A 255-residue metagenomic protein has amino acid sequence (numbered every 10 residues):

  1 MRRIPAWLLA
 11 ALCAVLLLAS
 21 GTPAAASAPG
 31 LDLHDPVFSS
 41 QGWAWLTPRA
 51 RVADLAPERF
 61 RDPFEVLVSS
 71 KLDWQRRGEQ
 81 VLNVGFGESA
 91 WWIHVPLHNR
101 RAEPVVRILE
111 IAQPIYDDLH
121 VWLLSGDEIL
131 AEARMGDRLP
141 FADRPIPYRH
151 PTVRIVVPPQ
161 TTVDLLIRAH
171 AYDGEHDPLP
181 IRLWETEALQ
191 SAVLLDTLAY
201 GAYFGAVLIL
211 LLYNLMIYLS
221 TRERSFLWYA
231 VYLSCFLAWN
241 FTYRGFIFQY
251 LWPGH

Functional and structural regions predicted by a protein language model:
M1-A10: Bacterial N-terminal signal peptides that target proteins for export
L9-A19: Bacterial N-terminal signal peptides
T22-P23: C-terminal region of N-terminal signal peptides and the immediate post-cleavage residues of exported proteins
A26-A199: Soluble non-transmembrane domains of integral membrane proteins
S191-H255: Core alpha-helical transmembrane segments of integral membrane proteins
